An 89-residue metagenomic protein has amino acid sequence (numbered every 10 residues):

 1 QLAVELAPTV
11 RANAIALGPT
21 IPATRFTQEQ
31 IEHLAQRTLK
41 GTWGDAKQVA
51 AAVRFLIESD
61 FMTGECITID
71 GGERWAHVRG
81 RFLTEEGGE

Functional and structural regions predicted by a protein language model:
Q1-L2, L6, A52-V53: Conserved alpha-helical elements of the SDR catalytic core
E5-T20, M62-I69: Conserved Rossmann-fold SDR core element
A14-E29, V78: Short beta-loop-alpha junction of Rossmann-like oxidoreductase domains
E29-Q48: Catalytic Tyr-x(3-8)-Lys segment
K47-I69, R74-W75, R81: C-terminal substrate-recognition "lid" of short-chain dehydrogenase/reductases
R79-E89: A short alpha/beta connector and helix-capping loop motif
